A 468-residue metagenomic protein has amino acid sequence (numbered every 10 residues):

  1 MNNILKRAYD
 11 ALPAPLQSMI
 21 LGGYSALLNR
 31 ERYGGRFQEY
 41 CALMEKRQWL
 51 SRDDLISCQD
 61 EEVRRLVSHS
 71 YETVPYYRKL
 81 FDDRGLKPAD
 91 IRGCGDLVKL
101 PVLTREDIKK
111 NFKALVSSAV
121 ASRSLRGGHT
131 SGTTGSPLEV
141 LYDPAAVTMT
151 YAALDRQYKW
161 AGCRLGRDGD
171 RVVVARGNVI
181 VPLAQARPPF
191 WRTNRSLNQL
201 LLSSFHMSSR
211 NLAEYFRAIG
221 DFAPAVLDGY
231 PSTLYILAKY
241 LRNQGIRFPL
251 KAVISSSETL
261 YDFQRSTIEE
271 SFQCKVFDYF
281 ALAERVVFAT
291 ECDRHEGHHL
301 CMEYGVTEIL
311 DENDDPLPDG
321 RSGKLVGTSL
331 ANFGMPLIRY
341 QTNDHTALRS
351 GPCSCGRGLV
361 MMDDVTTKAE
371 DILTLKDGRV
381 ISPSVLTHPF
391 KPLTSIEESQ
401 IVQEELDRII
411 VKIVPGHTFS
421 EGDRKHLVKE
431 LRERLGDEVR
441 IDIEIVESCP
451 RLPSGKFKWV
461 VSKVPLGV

Functional and structural regions predicted by a protein language model:
M1-H129, S136-G169, D221-D228, R242 (+7 more regions): Nucleotide 5′-phosphate-binding alpha/beta core
R65, G177-E303: Conserved adenylate-forming
S70, T130, V172, L227 (+6 more regions): Residue-level signal for inorganic ion chemistry
A161-Q185: Carboxylate/His-rich catalytic cores and anion/metal-binding grooves
Q199, V276, T307, S399 (+1 more regions): Generic structural signal for residues in well-ordered beta-strands
L227, A331-D437: AMP-binding/adenylate-forming catalytic core of the ANL superfamily
L260-P352, A369-D371: Conserved AMP-binding/adenylate-forming
